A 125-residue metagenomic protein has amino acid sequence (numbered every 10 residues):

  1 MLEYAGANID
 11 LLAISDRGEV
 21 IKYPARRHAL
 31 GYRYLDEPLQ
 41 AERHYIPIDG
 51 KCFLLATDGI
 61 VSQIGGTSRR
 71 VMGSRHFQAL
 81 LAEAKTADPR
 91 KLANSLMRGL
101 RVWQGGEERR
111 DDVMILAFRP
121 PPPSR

Functional and structural regions predicted by a protein language model:
M1-R125: Conserved subregion of the PPM/PP2C metallophosphatase catalytic domain
